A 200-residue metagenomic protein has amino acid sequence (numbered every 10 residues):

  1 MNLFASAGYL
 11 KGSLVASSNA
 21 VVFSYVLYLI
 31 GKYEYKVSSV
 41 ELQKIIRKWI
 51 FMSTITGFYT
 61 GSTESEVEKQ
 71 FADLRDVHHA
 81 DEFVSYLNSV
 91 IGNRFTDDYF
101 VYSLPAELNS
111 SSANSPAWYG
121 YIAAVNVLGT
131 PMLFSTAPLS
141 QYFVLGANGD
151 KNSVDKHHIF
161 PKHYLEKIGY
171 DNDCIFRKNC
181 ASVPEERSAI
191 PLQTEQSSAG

Functional and structural regions predicted by a protein language model:
M1, I45, S53, H79-A80: Hydrophobic, aromatic-lined core segments that form the binding pocket/scaffold for planar heteroaromatic ligands
M1-Y33: Polyanionic (Asp/Glu-rich) segments that form extended negatively charged tracts
L14-V22, V40-Q43, D150, C180: Conserved structured core elements
Y25, Q43, R47, H157-F160 (+2 more regions): Generic hydrophobic alpha-helical scaffold/packing signal
S38-T54: Short secondary-structure subsegments characteristic of cysteine-rich extracellular domains
T54-Y164, E185: Intrinsically disordered, low-complexity N-proximal targeting/linker segments that flank membranes
V154, E166-L192: Short beta-strand-alpha-helix junction that forms the catalytic/metal-binding core of metal-dependent nuclease domains
Q196-G200: Domain-exit/linker segments immediately C-terminal to small folded modules
